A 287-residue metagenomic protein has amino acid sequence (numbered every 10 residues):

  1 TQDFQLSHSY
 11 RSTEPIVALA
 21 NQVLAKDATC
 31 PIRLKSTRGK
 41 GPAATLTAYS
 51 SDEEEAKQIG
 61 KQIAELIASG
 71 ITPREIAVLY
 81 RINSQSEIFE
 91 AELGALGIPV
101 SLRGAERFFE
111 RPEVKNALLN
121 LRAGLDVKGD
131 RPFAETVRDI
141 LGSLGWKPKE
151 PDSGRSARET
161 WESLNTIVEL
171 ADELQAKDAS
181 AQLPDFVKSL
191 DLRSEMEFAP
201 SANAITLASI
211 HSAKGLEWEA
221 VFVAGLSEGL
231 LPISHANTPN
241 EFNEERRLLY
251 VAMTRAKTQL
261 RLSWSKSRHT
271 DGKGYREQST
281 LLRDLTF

Functional and structural regions predicted by a protein language model:
T1-Q2, H8-I98, G124-D126, W161 (+3 more regions): Helicase P-loop NTPase motor core
F4, A44-T45, S51, I205 (+2 more regions): A broad, low-specificity signal marking well-ordered, structured residues that form hydrophobic/aromatic
Q5, G97-R107, L262: RNase H-like polynucleotidyl transferase catalytic core
Q5-H8, T47-S51, E106-F109, D152 (+2 more regions): Pocket-edge positions in alpha/beta enzyme catalytic cores
Y80, R107, K266-S267: Conserved beta-strand edge residues that scaffold enzyme active sites
N83, G104-R111: Conserved helicase motor
S86, E90-I98, R111-F287: Conserved helicase C-terminal RecA-like lobe
